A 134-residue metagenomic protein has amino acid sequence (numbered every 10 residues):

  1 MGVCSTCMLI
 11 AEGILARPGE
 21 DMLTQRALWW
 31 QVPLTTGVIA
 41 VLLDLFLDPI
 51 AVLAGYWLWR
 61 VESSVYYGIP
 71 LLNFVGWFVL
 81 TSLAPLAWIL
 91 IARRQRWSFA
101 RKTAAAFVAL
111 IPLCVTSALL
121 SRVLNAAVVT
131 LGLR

Functional and structural regions predicted by a protein language model:
M1-R134: Aromatic-rich, lipid-facing transmembrane alpha helices and their immediate juxtamembrane interface loops in integral
